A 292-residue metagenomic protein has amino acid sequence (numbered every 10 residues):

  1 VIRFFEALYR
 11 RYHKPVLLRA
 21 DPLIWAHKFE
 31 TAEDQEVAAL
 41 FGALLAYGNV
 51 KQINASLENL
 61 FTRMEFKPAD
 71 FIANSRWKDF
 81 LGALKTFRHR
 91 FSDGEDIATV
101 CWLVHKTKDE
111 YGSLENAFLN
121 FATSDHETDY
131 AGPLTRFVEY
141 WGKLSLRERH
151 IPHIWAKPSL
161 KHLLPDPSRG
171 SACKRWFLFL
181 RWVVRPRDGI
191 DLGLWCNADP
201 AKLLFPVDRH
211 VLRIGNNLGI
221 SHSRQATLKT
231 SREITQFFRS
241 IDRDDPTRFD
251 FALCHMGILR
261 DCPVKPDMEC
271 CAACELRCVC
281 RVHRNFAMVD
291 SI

Functional and structural regions predicted by a protein language model:
V1-I292: HhH-family (HhH-GPD) DNA N-glycosylase catalytic core used in base-excision repair
